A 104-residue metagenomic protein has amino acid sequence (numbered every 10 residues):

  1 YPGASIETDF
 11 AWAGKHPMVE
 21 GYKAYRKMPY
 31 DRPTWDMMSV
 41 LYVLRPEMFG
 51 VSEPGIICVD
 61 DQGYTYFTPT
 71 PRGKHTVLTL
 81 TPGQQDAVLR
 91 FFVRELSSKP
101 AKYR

Functional and structural regions predicted by a protein language model:
Y1-R104: N-terminal acidic, glycine/proline-rich low-complexity segments
